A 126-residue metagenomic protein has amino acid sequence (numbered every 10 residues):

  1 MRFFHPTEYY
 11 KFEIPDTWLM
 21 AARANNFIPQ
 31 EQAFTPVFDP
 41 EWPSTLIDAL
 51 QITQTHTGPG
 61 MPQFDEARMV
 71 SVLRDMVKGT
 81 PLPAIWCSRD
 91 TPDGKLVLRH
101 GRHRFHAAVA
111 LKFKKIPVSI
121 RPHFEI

Functional and structural regions predicted by a protein language model:
M1-E66: An acidic, glycine-rich, mixed-charge low-complexity segment common to nucleic-acid enzymes
R2-E13, T17-W18, P81-I126: A short, basic-hydrophobic beta/loop patch
V37-R99, V109: Short alpha-helix boundary/capping and kink motifs at helix termini
